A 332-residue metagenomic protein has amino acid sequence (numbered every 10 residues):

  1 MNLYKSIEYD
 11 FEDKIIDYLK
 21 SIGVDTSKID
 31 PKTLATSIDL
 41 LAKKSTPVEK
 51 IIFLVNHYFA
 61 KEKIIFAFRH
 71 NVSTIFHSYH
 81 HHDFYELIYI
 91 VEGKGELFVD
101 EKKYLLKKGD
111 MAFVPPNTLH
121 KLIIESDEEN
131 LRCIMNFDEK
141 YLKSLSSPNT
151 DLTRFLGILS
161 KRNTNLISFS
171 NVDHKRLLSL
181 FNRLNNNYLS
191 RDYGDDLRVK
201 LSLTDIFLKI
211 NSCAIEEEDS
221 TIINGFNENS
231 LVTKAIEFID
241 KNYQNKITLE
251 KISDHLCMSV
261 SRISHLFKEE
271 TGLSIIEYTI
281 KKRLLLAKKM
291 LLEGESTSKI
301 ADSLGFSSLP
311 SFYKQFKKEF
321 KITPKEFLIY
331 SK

Functional and structural regions predicted by a protein language model:
M1-Y4, S303, Y313-K332: …primarily DNA-binding HTH/wHTH and HhH modules…
N2-R69, L119-N186, S212-E217: A hydrophobic/aromatic-rich effector-binding and dimerization subdomain of bacterial HTH-type transcriptional regulators
F66-H82: Conserved short histidine dyad/triad with adjacent acidic residue
H80-L97: Short, conserved beta-strand element in jelly-roll/cupin
E101-P116: Short acidic-glycine-tyrosine-enriched beta hairpin
G109, R262-F267, S311-F312, F316: Short hydrophobic/aromatic patch on the recognition helix
N163-V172, Y188-V199, L208-E237, K241 (+4 more regions): Short, Lys/Arg-enriched, Trp-marked, Pro/Gly-tolerant hinge/linker segments that flank
E237, K241, K246-E250, M258 (+2 more regions): Terminal helix-turn-helix DNA-binding modules in bacterial transcription factors
